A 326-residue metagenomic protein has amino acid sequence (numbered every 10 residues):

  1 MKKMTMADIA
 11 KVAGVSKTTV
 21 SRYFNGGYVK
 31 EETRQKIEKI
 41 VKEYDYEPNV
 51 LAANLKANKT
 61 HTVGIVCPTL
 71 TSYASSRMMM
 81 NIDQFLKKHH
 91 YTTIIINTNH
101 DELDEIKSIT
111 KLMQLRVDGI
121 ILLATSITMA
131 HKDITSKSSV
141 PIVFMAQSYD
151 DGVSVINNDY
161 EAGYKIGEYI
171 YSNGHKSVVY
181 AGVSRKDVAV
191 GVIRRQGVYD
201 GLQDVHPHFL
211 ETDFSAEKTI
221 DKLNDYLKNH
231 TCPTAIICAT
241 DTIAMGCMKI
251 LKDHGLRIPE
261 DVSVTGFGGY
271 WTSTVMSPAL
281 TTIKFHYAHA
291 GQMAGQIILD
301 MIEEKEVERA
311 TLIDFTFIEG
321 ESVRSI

Functional and structural regions predicted by a protein language model:
M1-T60: N-terminal helix-turn-helix DNA-binding module of bacterial transcription factors
K2-M4, K42-M80, H89, N99 (+1 more regions): N-terminal helix-turn-helix/winged-helix DNA-binding helices and compositionally similar short basic alpha-helical
K17-T19, L55-T71, Y169, S177-S184: Short beta-strand segments enriched in small/hydrophobic residues
C67-R77, I95-L103, V155-K165, A181-K222 (+4 more regions): Hinge/beta->alpha junction and helix N-cap segments in small-molecule ligand-binding domains
Q84-M129: Central regulatory/effector-binding core of bacterial HTH transcription factors
L122-K165, R185, T242, G268-L280: Flexible loop/hinge segments that line or gate small-molecule binding clefts
N224-I326: Flexible loop/turn connectors
